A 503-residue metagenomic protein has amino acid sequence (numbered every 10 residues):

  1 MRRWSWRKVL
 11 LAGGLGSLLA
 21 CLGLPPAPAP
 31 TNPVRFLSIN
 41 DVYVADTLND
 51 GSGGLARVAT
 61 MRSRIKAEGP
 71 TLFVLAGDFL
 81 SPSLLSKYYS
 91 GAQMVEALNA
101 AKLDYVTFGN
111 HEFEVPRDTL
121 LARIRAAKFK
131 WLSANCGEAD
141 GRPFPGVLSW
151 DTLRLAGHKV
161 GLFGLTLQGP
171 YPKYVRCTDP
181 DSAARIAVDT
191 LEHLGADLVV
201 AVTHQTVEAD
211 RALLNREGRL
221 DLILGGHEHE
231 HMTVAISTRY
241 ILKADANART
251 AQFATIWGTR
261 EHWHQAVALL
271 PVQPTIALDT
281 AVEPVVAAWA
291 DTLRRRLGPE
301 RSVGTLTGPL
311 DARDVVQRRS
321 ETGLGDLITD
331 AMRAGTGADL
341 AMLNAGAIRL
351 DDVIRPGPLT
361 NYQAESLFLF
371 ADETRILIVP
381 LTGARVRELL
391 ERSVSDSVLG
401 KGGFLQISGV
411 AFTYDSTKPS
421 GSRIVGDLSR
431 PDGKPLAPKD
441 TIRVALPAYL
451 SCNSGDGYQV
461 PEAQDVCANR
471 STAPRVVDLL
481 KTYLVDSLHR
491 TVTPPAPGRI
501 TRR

Functional and structural regions predicted by a protein language model:
R2-G13: Bacterial N-terminal signal peptides that target proteins for export
R3-S5, A20, R176, S451 (+1 more regions): The N-terminal extracellular segments of secreted preproproteins, especially immediately downstream of signal
A12-A20: Bacterial N-terminal signal peptides
L22-A288, T292, R319-A331, A341 (+5 more regions): Acidic, metal/ion-coordinating pockets
N32-R35, I39, V44-T47, A59 (+2 more regions): Catalytic centers of hydrolytic enzymes
